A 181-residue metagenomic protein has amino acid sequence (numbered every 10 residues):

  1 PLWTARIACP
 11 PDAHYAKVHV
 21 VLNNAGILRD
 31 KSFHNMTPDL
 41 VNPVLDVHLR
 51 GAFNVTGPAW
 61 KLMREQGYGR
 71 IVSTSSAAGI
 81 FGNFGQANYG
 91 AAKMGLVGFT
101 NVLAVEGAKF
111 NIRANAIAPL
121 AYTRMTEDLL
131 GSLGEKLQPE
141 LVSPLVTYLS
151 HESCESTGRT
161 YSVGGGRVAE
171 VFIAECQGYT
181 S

Functional and structural regions predicted by a protein language model:
P10-N23, R29, Y68, R113: A glycine-rich helix->loop->beta "capping" turn within Rossmann-like NAD(P)(H)-dependent oxidoreductase domains
Y15, F81, V97, V102-I112 (+1 more regions): Active-site-adjacent segment of SDR/Rossmann-fold oxidoreductases
S32-F33, L40-N42: Substrate-binding pocket helix/loop in short-chain dehydrogenase/reductase
M36, G82-G90, L130: Active-site loop-to-helix junction immediately N-terminal to the catalytic Tyr of the SDR YXXXK motif in Rossmann-fold
T56, A92: Active-site helix of classical SDR
S76: Residue(s) in the substrate-gating loop at a strand-loop-helix junction that position the organic substrate next
A116, G134-S181: C-terminal helical subdomain
